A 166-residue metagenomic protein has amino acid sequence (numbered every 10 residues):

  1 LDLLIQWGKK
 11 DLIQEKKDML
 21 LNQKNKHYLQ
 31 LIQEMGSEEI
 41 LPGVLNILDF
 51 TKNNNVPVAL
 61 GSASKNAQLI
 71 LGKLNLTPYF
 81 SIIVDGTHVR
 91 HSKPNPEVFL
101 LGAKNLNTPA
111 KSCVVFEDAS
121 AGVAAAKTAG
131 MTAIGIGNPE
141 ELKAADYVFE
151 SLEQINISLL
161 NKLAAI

Functional and structural regions predicted by a protein language model:
L1-L12, I70, A103: Helix-loop "lid/cap" segments that line or gate small-molecule binding pockets
I5-P42: Metal-dependent phosphoesterase signature
W7, E15, E34, P57 (+3 more regions): Short, flexible active-site loop motifs that bind/organize anionic cofactors or intermediates
M19-Q23, N54-N55, L74, V98: Short, flexible segments with low predicted structural confidence
Q30-L60: Short, acidic loop-to-helix structural element flanking the phosphoryl-transfer center in phosphate-processing enzymes
L45, D49-F50, S64-I166: Asp-based, Mg2+/Mn2+-dependent phosphohydrolase catalytic module
